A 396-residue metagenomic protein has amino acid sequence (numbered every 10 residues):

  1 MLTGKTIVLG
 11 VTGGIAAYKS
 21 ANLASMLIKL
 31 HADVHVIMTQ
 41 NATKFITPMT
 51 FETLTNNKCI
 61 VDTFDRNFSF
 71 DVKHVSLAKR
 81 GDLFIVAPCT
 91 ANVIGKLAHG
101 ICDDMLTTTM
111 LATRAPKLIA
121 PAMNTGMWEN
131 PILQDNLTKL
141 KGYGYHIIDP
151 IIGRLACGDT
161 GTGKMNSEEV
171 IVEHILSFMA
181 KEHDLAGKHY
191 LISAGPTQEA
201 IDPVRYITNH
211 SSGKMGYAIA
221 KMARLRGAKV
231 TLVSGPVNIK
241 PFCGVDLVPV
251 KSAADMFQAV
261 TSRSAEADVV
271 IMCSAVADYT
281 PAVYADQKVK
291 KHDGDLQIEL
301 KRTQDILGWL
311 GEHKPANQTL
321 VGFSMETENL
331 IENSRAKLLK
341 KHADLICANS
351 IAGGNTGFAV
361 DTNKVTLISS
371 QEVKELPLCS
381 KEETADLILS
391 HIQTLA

Functional and structural regions predicted by a protein language model:
M1-L118, N124-G213, Y217-A396: A cross-family phosphate/adenosyl-ligand binding-site feature
